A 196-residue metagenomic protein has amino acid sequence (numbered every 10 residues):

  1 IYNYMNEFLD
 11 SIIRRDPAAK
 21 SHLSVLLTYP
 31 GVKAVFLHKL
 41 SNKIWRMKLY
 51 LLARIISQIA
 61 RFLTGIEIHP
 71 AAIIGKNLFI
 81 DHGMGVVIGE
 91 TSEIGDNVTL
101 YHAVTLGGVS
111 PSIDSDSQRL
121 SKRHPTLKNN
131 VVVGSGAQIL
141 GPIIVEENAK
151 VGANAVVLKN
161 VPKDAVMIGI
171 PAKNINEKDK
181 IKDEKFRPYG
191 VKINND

Functional and structural regions predicted by a protein language model:
I1-T64, D179-D196: Terminal amphipathic alpha-helical/low-complexity segments used for targeting or macromolecular assembly
S24, T28, F62, V86 (+3 more regions): Conserved short-loop catalytic and cofactor-binding motifs
G31, F36-K39, A72, L78 (+3 more regions): Solvent-exposed, flexible loop/coil residues
G31, M47, H69, G89 (+1 more regions): Residues at secondary-structure transition points
L52, I56, T99, T105 (+2 more regions): Extended, non-globular alpha-helical segments
Q58-I68, S112-S117: Short gly/ser/thr-rich secondary-structure transition/capping motifs
T64, H69-P70, G75-K76, D81-E90 (+10 more regions): Left-handed beta-helix
S117-L140, I144, I170-D196: C-terminal segments of enzyme domains that contribute to small-molecule binding surfaces
